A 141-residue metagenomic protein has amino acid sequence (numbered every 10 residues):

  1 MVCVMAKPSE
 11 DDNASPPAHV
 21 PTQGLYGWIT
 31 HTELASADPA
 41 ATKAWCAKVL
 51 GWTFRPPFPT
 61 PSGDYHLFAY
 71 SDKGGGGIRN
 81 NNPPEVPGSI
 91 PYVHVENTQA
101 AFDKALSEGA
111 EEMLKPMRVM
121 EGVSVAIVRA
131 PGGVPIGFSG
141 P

Functional and structural regions predicted by a protein language model:
V2-K43, S89-P91, S139: N-terminal beta-strand motif that seeds the catalytic metal site of vicinal oxygen chelate
C3, D12, W52-G88, P135-G140: Conserved short beta-strand elements that form part of the metal-binding/catalytic scaffold of enzyme active sites
Q23-G27, E33-G74: Core segments of cupin and vicinal oxygen chelate
I29-A37, N82-L106, S124-R129: Vicinal oxygen chelate
T42-C46, A105, G133: Conserved active-site tyrosine of GNAT-family acetyltransferases
T53, G109-M113: A common structural junction motif
M117-M120: Short loop/turn motifs at secondary-structure junctions and domain boundaries
